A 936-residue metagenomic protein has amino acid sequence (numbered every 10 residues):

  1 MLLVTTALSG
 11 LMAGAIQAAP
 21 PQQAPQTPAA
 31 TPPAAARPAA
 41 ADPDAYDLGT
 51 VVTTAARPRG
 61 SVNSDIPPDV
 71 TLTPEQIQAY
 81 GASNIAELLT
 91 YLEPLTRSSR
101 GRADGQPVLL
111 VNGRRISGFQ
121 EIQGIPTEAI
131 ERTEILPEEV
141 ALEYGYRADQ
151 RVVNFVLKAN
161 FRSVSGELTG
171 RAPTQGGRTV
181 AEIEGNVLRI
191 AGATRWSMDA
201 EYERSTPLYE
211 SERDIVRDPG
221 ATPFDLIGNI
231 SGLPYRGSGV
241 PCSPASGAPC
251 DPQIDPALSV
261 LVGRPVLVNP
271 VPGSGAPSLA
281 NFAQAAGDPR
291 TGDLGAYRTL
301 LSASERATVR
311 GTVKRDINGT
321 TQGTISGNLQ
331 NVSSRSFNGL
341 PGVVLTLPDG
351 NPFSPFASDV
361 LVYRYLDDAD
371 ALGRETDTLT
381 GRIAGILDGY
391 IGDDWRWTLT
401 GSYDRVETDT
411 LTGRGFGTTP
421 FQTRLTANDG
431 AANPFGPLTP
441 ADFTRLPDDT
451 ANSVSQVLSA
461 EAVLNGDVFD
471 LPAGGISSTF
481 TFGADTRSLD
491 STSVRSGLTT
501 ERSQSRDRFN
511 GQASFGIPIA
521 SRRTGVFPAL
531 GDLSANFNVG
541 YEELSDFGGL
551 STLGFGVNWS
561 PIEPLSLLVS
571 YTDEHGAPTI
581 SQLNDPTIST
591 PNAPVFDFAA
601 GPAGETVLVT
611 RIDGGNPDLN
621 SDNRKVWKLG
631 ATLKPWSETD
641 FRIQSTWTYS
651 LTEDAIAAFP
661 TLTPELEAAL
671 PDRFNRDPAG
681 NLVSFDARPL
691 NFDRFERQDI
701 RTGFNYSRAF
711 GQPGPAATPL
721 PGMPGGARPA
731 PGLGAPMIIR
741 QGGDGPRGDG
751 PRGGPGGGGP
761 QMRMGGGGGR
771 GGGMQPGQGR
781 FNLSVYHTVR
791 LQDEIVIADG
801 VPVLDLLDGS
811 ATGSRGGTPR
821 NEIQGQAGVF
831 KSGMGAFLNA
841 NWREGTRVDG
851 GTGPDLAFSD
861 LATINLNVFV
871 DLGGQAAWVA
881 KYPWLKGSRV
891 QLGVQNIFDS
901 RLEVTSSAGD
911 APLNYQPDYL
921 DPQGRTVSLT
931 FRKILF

Functional and structural regions predicted by a protein language model:
A34-A45, V51-R102, I116-I125, V140-R147 (+6 more regions): N-terminal plug
L109, L208, D218-P223, G232 (+8 more regions): Surface-exposed, low-complexity loop segments enriched in small/polar and acidic residues
I116, I125-T169, Y209, G745-G750 (+1 more regions): A beta-strand signature from Gram-negative outer-membrane beta-barrel systems, especially the internal plug domain
E134, F161-L188, G292-L301: Short strand-turn segments of transmembrane beta-barrel domains in outer membranes, especially the first one or two
E139, A159, G170-T174, A191 (+18 more regions): Transmembrane beta-strands of outer-membrane beta-barrel pores
Y146, S336-N338, T410-G413, G417-T419 (+5 more regions): C-terminal beta-signal and terminal closure region of outer-membrane beta-barrel proteins
V152-L157, S165-A172, A181-T206, E210-D214 (+8 more regions): Predominantly transmembrane beta-strands of Gram-negative outer membrane beta-barrel pores used for transport
G726-A727, L733-A735, R740-R770, L791 (+2 more regions): C-terminal beta-signal and adjacent terminal beta-strands/loops of Gram-negative outer-membrane beta-barrel proteins
